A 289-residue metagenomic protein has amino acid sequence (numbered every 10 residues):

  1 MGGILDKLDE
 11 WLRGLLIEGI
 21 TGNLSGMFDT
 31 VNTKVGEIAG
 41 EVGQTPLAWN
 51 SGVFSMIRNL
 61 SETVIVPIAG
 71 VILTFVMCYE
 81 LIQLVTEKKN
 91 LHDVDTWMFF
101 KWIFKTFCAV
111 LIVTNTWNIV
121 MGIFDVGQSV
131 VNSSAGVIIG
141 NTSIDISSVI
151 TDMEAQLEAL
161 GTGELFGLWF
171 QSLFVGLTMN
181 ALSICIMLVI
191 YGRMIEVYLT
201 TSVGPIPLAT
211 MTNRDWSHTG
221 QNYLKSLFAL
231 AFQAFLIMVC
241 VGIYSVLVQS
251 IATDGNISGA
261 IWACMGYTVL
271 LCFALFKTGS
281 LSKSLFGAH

Functional and structural regions predicted by a protein language model:
M1-I72, K88-W97, F107-T178, S217-N222 (+2 more regions): Gly/Ser-rich, low-complexity
V71, F75, Y79, V110 (+3 more regions): Hydrophobic alpha-helical transmembrane segments in multi-pass membrane proteins
T74, C78-L81, Y198, T278 (+1 more regions): Amphipathic, non-membrane alpha-helical segments that mediate helix-helix packing for oligomeric assemblies
M77, N115, I119, M187 (+3 more regions): Helical mechanochemical/support elements of P-loop NTPase systems and associated helical scaffolds
L81-V94, S183-M187, D215-W216: Membrane-water interface regions at transmembrane-helix termini and the short interhelical loops of multi-pass membrane
W102-K105: Elongated alpha-helical scaffolds
S183-I190, M194-V197, T201-C240: Extended serine/threonine-enriched, polar tracts that run as long, contiguous segments within proteins
